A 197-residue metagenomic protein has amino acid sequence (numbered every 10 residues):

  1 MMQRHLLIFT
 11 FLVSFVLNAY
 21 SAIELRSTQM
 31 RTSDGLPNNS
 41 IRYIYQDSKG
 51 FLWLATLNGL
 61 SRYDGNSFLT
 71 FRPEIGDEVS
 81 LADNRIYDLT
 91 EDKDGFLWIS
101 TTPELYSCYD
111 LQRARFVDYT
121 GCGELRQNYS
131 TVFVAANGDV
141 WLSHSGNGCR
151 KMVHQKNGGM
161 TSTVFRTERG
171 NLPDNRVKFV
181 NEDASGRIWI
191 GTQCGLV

Functional and structural regions predicted by a protein language model:
M1-V197: Carboxylate-rich, polar loop motifs that coordinate divalent cations or form catalytic acidic clusters
